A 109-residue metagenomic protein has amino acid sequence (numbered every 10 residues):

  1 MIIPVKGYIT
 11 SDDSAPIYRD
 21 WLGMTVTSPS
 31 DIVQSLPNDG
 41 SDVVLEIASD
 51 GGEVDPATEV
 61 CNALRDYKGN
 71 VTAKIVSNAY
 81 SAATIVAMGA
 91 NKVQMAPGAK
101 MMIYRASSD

Functional and structural regions predicted by a protein language model:
M1-T84, M88-D109: N-terminal organellar transit peptides
